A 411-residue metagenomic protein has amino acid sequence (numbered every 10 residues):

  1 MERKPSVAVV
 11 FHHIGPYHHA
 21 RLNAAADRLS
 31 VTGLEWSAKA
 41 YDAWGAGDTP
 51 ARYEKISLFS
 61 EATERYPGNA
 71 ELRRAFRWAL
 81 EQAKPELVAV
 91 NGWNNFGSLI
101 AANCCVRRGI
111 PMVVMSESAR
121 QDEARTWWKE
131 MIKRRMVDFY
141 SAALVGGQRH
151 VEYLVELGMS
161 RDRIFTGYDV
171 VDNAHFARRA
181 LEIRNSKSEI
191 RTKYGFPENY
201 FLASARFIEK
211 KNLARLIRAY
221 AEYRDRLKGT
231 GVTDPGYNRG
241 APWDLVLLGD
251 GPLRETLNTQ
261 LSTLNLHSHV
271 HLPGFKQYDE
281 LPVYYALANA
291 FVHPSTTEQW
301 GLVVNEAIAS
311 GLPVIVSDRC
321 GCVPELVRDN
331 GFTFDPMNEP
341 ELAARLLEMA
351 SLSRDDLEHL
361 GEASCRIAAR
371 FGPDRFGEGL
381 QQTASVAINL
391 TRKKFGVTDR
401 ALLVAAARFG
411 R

Functional and structural regions predicted by a protein language model:
K4, G236-A241, E255-K276: Nucleotide-activated donor-binding/catalytic signature segment of Leloir-type glycosyltransferases, i.e., the conserved
F96, R108-W127, F139-A142, G146 (+2 more regions): A short, histidine- and acid-enriched strand-loop-helix "catalytic/donor-clamping" loop that lines the nucleotide-sugar
D138-E189, F196-P197: Donor nucleotide-sugar binding/catalytic pocket of nucleotide-sugar-dependent glycosyltransferases
E189, G195-K211, I217-Y220: Conserved donor-binding/catalytic core segment of Leloir-type glycosyltransferases
P273-K276, V283-A288: Short alpha-helical donor nucleotide-sugar binding micro-motif in glycosyltransferases
T296: Aromatic "clamp/platform" in nucleotide-sugar-dependent glycosyltransferases that forms part of the donor/acceptor
P313-S317: Short hydrophobic beta-strand element within catalytic cores of glycosyltransferases and related nucleotide-activated
F332-E339, E348-R354: Conserved acidic donor-binding segment of nucleotide-sugar-dependent glycosyltransferases
